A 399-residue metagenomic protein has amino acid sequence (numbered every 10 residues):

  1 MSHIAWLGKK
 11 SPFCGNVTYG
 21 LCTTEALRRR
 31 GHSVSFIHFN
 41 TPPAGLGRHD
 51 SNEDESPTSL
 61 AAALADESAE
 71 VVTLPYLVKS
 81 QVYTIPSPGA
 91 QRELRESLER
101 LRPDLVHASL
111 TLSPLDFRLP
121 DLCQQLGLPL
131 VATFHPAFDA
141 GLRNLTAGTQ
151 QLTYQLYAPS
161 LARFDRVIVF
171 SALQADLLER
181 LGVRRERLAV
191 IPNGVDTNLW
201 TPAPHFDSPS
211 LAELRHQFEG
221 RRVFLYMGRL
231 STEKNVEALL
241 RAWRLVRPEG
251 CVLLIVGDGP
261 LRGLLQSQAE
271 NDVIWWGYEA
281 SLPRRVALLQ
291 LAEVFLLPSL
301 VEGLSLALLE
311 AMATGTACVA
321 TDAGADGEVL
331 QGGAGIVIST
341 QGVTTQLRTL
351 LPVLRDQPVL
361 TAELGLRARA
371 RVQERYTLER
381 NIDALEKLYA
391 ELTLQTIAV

Functional and structural regions predicted by a protein language model:
A5, Q217-K234, L240-R244: Conserved donor-binding/catalytic core segment of Leloir-type glycosyltransferases
P129, D139-R163: Nucleotide-sugar donor phosphate/pyrophosphate-binding loop at the beta->alpha transition of glycosyltransferases
L173, G194: Carbohydrate-associated surface elements
G263-A280: Nucleotide-activated donor-binding/catalytic signature segment of Leloir-type glycosyltransferases, i.e., the conserved
A287-A292: Short alpha-helical donor nucleotide-sugar binding micro-motif in glycosyltransferases
L300: Aromatic "clamp/platform" in nucleotide-sugar-dependent glycosyltransferases that forms part of the donor/acceptor
A317-A320: Short hydrophobic beta-strand element within catalytic cores of glycosyltransferases and related nucleotide-activated
G327-P352, V359-L360: Change "using UDP/GDP/dTDP sugars" to "using nucleotide sugars
